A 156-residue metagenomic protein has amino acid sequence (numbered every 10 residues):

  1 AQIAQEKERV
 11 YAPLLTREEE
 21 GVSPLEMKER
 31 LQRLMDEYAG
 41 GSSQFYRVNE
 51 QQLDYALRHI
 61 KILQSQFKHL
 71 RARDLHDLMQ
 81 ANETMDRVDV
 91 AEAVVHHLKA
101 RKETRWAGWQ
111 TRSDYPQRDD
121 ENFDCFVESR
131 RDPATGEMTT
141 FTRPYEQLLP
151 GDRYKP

Functional and structural regions predicted by a protein language model:
A1-P156: Glycine- and aromatic-enriched mobile tails/lids
